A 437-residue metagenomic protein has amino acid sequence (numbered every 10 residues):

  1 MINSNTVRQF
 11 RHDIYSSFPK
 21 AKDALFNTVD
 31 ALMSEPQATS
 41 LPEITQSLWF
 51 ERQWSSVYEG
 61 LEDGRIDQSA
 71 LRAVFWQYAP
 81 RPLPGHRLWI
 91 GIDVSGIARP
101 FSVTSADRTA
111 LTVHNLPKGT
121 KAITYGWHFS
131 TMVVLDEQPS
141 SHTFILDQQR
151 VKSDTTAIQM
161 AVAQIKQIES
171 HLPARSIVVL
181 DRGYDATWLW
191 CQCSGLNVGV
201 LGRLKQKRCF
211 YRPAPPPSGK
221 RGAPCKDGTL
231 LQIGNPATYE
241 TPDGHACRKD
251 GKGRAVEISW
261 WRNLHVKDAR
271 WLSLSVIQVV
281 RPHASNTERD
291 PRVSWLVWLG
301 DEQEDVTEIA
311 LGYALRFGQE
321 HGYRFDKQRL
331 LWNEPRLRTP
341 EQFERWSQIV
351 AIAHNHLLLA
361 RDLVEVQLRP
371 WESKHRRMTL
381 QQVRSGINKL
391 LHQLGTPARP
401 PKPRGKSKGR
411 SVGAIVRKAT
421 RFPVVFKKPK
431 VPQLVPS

Functional and structural regions predicted by a protein language model:
M1-A21, L25, D30, Q37 (+2 more regions): Single, function-defining residue in the core of a domain
M1-G64, S69-A70, F75: Gly/serine-rich nucleotide phosphate-binding loop at the start of the catalytic core of nucleotide/ADP-ribose-handling
V29, A38-L41, W54, G85-G91 (+2 more regions): A common structural microfeature
M33, T45, P80, E169-S170: N-terminal cationic-hydrophobic initiation segments that often serve targeting/anchoring roles
L48, G64, Y78, Y313-R316 (+1 more regions): Alpha-helix boundary/capping residues
S55, E59, S95, G202 (+1 more regions): Flexible, active-site-adjacent loop/turn segments at secondary-structure boundaries
G60-P139: Active-site-proximal, Lys/Arg-enriched surface segment that forms a nucleic-acid-binding/basic interface patch
